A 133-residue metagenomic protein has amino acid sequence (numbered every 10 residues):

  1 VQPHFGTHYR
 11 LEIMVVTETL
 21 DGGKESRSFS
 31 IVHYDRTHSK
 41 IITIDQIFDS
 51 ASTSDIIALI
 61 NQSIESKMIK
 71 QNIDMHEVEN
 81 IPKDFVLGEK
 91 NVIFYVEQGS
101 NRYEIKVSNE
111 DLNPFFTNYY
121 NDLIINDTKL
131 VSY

Functional and structural regions predicted by a protein language model:
V1-Y133: Compositionally biased intrinsically disordered regions enriched in Thr/Gly
